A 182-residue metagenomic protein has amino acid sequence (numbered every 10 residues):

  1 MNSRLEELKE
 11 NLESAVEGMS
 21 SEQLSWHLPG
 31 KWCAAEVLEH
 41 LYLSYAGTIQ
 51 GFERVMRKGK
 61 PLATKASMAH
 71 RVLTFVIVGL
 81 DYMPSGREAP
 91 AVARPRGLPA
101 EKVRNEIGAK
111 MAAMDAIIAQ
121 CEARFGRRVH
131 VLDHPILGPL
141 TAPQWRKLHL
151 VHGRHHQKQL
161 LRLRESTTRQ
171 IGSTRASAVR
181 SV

Functional and structural regions predicted by a protein language model:
M1-N11: Extreme N-terminal tail/first-helix region
L5, A34, R104-I107, M111 (+1 more regions): Hydrophobic packing residues in well-ordered alpha-helices of helical domains and bundles
M19-S20, E122: Residues that cap or delimit alpha-helices
E22-W26: Short, charged helix-helix connector/hinge segments
H27-V78, A119-V182: Short, contiguous alpha-helical
L73-R127: Acidic/histidine-rich alpha-helical segments that form the ligand environment of transition-metal centers
